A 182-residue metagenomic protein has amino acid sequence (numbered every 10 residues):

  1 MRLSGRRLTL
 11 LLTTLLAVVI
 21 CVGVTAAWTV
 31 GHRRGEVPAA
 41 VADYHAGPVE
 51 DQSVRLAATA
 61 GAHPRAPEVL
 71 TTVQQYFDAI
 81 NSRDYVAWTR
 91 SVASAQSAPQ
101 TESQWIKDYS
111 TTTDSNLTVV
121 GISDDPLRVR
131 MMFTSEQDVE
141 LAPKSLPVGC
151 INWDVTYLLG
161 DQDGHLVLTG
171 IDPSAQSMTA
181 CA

Functional and structural regions predicted by a protein language model:
M1-P38, P126-A182: Exposed beta-sheet edge and beta->alpha loop/turn motif
L3-R7, A46-S53, A57, A62-R65 (+3 more regions): Residue-level signal for well-ordered alpha-helical segments
L15, T71, Q75, Q100-S103 (+1 more regions): A residue-level detector for conformationally permissive "hinge/kink" positions
G23-D78, R90: Short, low-complexity N-terminal intrinsically disordered segments enriched in polar/charged residues
P67, L117, Y157: A broad, low-specificity signal marking well-ordered, structured residues that form hydrophobic/aromatic
T71, Y85-T134, D138-L141: Short solvent-exposed beta->alpha transition segments
